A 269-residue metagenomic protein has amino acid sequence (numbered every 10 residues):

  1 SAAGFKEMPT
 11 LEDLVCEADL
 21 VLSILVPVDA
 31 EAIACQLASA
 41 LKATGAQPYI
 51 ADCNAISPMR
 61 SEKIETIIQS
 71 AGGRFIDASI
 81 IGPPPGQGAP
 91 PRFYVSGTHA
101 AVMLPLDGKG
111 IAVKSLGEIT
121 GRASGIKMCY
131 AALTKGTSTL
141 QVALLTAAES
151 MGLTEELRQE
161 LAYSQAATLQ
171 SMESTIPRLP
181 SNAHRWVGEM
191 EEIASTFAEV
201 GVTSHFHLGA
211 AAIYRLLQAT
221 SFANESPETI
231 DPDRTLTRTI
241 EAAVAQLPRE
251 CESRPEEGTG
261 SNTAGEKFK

Functional and structural regions predicted by a protein language model:
S1-A3: NAD(P)-binding Rossmann-fold cofactor-contacting core
K6, L20, R74, A112 (+2 more regions): Residue-level detector of anion-binding/catalytic polar loops
K6-L11, L116: Short acidic-hydrophobic, aromatic-tinged amphipathic segments that line or gate anion-handling sites
L11-R74: Rossmann-fold NAD(P) dinucleotide-binding segment
A30, I56-K135: Rossmann-fold dinucleotide-binding core
I126-P232: Helical "substrate-binding/catalytic lid" subdomain of Rossmann-like NAD(P)-dependent dehydrogenases/reductases
R215-R254, G265-K269: NAD(P)-dependent dehydrogenase/reductase Rossmann-like domain
T259, T263-A264: Ala/Thr-enriched low-complexity intrinsically disordered regions
